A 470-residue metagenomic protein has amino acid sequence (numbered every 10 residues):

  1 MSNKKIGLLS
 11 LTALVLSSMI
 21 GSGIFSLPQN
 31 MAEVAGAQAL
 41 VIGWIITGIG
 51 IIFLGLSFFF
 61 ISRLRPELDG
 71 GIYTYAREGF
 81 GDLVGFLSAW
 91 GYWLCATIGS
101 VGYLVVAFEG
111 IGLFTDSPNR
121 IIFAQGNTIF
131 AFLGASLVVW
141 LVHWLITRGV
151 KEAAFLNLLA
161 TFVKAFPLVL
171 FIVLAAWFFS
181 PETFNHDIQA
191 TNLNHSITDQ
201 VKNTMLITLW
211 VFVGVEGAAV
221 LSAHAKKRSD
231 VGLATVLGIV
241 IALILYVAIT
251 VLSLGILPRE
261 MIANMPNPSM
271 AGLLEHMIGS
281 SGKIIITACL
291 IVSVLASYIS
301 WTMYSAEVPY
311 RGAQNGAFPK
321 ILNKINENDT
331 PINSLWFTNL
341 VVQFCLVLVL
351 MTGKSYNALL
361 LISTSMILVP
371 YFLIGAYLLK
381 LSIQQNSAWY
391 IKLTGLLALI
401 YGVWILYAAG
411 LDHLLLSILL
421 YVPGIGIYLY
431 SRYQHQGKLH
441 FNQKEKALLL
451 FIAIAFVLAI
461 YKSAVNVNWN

Functional and structural regions predicted by a protein language model:
M1-N3, V41, I45, P118-F130 (+2 more regions): Helix-loop-helix junctions that connect adjacent transmembrane segments in multi-pass membrane transporters
M1-V41, I51-F59, E67-D69, D187-A190 (+1 more regions): Membrane-interface "cap" regions at the ends of multi-pass membrane proteins
N3, L8-L9, I129-F132, K227-R228 (+3 more regions): Loop-to-transmembrane helix boundary motifs in multi-pass membrane proteins
A32-E33, I52-V139, H143-T147, I291-R311 (+1 more regions): Hydrophobic transmembrane alpha-helices that form the core helical bundles of multi-pass secondary transporters
A32-V41, T115-T128, K151-T161, I285 (+2 more regions): Transmembrane helix-loop boundary segments of multi-pass membrane transporters
Y73-R77, G81, L113-S117, V236-S300 (+1 more regions): TM-loop-TM module centered on a large, flexible mid-protein loop between adjacent transmembrane helices in multi-pass
F130-P181, T235-I239, M366-V369, Y390-L397 (+1 more regions): Membrane-interface loop-to-helix entry segments
W389-N470: A generic transmembrane alpha-helix motif of multi-pass inner-membrane proteins
